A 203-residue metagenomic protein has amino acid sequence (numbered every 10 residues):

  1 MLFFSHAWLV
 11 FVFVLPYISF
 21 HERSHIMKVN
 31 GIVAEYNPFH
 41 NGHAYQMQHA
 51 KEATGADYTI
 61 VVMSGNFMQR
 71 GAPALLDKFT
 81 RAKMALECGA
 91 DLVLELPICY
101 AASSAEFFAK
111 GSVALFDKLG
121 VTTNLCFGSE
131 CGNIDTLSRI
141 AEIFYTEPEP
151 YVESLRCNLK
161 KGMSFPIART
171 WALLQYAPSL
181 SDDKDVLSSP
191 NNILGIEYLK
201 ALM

Functional and structural regions predicted by a protein language model:
M27-R81: N-terminal catalytic cores of NTP/NDP-binding nucleotidyl/phosphoryl-transfer enzymes
K51-E52, L86, V113, D117-K118: Non-catalytic positions within long, well-ordered alpha-helices that form the structural scaffold/packing of enzyme
A53-A56, A90, V121-T122: Short, high-confidence coil segments that cap the C-terminus of an alpha-helix and link into the following beta-strand
P73, D77-F79, A90, A101-A102 (+1 more regions): Membrane helical hairpin/interfacial module
E87-P97: A glycine-rich helix N-cap at a beta->alpha junction
E95-M203: Active-site cores that bind ATP or allylic diphosphates and position pyrophosphate for catalysis
